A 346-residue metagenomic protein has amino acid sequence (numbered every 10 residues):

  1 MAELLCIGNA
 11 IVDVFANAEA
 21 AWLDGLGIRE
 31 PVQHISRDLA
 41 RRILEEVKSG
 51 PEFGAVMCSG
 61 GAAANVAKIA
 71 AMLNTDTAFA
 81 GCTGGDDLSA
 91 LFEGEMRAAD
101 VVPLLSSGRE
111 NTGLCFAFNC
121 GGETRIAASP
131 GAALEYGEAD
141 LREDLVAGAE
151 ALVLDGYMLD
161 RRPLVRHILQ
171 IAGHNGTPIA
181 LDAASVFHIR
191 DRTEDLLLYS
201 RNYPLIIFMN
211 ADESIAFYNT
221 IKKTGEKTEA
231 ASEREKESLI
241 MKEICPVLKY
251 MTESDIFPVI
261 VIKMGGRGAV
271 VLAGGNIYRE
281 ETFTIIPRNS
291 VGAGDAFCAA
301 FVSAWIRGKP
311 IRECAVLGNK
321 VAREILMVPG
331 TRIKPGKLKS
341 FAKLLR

Functional and structural regions predicted by a protein language model:
M1-A78, I286-P287: Glycine-rich phosphate/adenosyl-contacting loop at the front of the ribokinase-like
A2-L5, A10-N17, G25-P31, N219-R346: Conserved phosphate-binding/catalytic region of the ribokinase-like
K48-F53, D76-P103: A glycine-rich beta-to-alpha transition motif near the start of alpha/beta enzyme domains, typified by
A70, N210, G294: Short, conserved phosphate/pyrophosphate- and ester-handling motifs at nucleotide-, phospho-/glycolipid
D76-T77, V102-P103, I179, L205 (+1 more regions): Hydrophobic anchor at the start of a short beta-strand that flanks the dinucleotide cofactor-binding loop
G81-G85, V102-N111, V261-M264: Beta-strand->loop->alpha-helix junctions that form or flank phosphate-binding loops in nucleotide-handling enzymes
L104-G108, C115-R162: Conserved phosphate-binding/catalytic loop of the ribokinase/pfkB sugar-kinase fold
A151-K242, P246, R267-A269: Conserved beta-alpha-beta core of the PfkB/ribokinase-like small-molecule kinase fold
